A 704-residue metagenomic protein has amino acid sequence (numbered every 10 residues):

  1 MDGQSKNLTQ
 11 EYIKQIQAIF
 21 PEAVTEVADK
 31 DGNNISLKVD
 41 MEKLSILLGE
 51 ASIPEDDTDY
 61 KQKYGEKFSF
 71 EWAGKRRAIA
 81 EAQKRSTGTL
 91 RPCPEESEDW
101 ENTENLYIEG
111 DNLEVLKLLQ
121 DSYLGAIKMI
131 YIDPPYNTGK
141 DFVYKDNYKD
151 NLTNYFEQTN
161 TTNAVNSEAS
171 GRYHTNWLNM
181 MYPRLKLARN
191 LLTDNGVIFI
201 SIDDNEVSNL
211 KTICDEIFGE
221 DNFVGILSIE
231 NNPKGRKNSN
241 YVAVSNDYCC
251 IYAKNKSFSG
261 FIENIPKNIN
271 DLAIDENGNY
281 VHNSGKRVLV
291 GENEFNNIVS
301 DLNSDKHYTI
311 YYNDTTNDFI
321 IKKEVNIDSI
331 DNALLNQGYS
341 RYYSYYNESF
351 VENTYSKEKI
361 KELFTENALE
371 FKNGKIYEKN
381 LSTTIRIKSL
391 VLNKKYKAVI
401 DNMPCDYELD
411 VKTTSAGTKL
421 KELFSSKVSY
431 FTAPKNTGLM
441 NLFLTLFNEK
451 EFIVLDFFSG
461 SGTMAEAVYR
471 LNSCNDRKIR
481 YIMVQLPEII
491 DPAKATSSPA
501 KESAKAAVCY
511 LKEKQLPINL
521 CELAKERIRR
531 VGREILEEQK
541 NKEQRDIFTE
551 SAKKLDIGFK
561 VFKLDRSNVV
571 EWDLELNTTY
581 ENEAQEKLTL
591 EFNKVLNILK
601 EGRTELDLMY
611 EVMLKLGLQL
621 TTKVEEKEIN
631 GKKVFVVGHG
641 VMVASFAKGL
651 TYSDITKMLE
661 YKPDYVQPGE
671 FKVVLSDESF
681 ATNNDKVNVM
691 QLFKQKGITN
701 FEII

Functional and structural regions predicted by a protein language model:
M1-Y131, Y136-P183, Y355, A506-A507 (+5 more regions): DnaQ-like (DEDDh/DEDDy) 3′-5′ exonuclease domain used for proofreading and 3′-end trimming on nucleic acids
E96-L118, K412-E451, R470: Glycine-rich adenosyl-nucleotide cofactor-binding module
L124-V197, N205, D221, N246 (+5 more regions): SAM-dependent methyltransferase catalytic-core segment centered on the flexible catalytic loop and adjoining short
A126-V143, C214, V454-V468, M613: Conserved proline-anchored active-site loop of SAM-dependent methyltransferases that bridges a beta-strand
T161-N176, G225-N238, A243, L442-F452 (+3 more regions): Cysteine-dependent PTP/DSP-like catalytic domain, specifically the C-terminal lobe
M181, D194-N195, D204-D271: Signature of N6-adenine DNA methyltransferases within the class I
K256-S426: Active-site-adjacent helix-turn-beta-strand microarchitecture at beta-sheet edges that either contains or buttresses
K615-V634: Conserved helicase/translocase motor-coupling segment
